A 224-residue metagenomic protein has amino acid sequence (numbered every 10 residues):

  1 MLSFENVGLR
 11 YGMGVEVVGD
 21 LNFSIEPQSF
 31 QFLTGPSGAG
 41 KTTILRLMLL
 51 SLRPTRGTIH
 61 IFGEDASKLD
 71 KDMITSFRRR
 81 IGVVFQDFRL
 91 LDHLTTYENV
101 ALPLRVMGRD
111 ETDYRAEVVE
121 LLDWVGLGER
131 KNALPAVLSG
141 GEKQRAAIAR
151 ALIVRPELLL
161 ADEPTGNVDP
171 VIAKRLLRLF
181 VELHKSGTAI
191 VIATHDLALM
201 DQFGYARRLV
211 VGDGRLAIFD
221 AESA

Functional and structural regions predicted by a protein language model:
M1-F4, L9-D20, D70: A short, flexible loop at the N-terminus of ABC-type nucleotide-binding domains that lies
L49: Helix-to-loop junction immediately C-terminal to a conserved catalytic motif
G57-D65: Conserved ABC transporter NBD signature motif
L94-L102: Short coil-to-helix segment of the ABC ATPase nucleotide-binding domain corresponding to the Q-loop/switch region
L134-L138, E142-Q144: Conserved ABC ATPase signature
I153-E157: A short, proline-enriched helix->beta-strand linker immediately N-terminal to the Walker B motif in ABC-type P-loop
L159-D162: Catalytic Walker B motif of ABC-type/P-loop ATPase nucleotide-binding domains
